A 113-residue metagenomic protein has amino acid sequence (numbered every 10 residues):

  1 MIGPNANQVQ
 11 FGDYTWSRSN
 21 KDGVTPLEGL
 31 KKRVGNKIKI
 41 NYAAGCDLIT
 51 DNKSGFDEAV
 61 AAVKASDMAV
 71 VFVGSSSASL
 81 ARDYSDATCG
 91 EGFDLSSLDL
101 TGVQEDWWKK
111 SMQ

Functional and structural regions predicted by a protein language model:
M1-Q113: C-terminal non-catalytic regions of proteins with extracellular/luminal or membrane-system context
